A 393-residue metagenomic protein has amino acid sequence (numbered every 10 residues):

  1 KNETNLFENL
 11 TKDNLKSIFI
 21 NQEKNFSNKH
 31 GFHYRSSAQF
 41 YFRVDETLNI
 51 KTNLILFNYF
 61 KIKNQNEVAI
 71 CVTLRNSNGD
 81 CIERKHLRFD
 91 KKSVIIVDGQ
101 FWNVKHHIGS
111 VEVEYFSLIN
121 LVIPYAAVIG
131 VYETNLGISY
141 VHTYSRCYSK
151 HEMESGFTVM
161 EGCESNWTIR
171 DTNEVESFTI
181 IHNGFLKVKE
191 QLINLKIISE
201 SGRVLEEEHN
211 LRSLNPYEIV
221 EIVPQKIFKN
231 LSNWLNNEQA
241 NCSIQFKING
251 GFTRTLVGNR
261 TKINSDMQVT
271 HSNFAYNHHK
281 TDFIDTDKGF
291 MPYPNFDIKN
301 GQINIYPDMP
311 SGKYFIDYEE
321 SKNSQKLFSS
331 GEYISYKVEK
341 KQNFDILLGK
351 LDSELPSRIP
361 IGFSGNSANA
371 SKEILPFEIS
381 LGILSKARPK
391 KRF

Functional and structural regions predicted by a protein language model:
K1-F393: Gly/Pro-rich, tryptophan- and cysteine-flecked surface segments typical of secreted/extracellular proteins
